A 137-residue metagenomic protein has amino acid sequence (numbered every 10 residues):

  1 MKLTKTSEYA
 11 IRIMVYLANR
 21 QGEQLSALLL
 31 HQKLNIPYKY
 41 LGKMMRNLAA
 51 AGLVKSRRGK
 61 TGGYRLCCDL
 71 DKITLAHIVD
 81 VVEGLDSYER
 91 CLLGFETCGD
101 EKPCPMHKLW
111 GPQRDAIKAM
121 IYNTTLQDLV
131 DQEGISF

Functional and structural regions predicted by a protein language model:
L3-K5, Y9-I36, K55: N-terminal helix-turn-helix DNA-binding core of bacterial DNA-binding proteins
M14, M45-R46: Short, hydrophobic-biased segments on the C-terminal half of alpha helices that form "recognition helices"
Q32, A49-A50: Alpha-helical residues within the helix-turn-helix
K39: Key DNA-contact positions within bacterial/archaeal DNA-binding proteins
A50-L53, V81: Residue cluster at the C-terminal edge of the helix-turn-helix DNA-binding motif
G52-L66: Beta-hairpin "wing" of winged helix-turn-helix
E89-F137: C-terminal regulatory/oligomerization modules of transcriptional regulators
